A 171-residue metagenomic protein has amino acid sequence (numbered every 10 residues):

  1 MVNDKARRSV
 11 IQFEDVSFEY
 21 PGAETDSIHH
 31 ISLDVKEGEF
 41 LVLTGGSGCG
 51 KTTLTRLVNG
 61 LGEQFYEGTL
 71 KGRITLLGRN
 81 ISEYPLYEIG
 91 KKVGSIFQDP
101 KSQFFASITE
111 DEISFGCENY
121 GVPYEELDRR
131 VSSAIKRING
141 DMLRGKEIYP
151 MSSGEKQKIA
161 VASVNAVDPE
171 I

Functional and structural regions predicted by a protein language model:
V2-F13, F18-H30, G62-E67, E83-P85 (+1 more regions): A short, flexible loop at the N-terminus of ABC-type nucleotide-binding domains that lies
T44-G46: The feature captures the beta-strand-to-loop junction immediately N-terminal to the Walker
N59: Helix-to-loop junction immediately C-terminal to a conserved catalytic motif
E67-R79: Conserved ABC transporter NBD signature motif
E125-L143: Conserved ABC ATPase "signature" region
E147-E155: Conserved ABC ATPase signature
V161: Hydrophobic anchor residue at the start of the ABC signature
